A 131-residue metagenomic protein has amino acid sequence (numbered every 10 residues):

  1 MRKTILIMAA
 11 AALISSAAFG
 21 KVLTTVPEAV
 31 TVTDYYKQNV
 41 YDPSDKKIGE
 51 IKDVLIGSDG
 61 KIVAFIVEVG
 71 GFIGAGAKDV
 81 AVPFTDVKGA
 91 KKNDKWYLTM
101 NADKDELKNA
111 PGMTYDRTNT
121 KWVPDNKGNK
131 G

Functional and structural regions predicted by a protein language model:
R2-A9, A17-G131: Peripheral interaction segments used for macromolecular assembly
